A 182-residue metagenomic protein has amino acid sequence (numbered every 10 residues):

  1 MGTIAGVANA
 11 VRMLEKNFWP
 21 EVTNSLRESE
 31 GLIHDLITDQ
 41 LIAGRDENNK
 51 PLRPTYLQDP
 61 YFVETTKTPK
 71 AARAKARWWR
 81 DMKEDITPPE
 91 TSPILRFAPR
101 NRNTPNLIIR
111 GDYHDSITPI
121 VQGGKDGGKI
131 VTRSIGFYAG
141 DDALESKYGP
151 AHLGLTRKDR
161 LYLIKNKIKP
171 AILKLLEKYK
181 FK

Functional and structural regions predicted by a protein language model:
M1-K182: Short, Lys/Arg-rich flexible segments
